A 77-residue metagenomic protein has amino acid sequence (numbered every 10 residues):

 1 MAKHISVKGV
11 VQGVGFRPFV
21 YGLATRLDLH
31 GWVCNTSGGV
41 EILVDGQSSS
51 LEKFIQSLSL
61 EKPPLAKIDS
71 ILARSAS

Functional and structural regions predicted by a protein language model:
M1-S77: Intrinsically disordered, low-complexity, mixed-charge
